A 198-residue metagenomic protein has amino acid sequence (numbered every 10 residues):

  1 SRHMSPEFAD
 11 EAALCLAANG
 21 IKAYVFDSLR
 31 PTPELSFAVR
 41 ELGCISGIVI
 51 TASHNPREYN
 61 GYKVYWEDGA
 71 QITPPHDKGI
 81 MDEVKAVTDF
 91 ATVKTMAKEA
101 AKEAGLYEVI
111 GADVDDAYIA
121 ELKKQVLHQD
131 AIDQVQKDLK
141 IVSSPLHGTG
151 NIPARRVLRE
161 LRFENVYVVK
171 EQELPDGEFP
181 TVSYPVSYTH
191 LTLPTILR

Functional and structural regions predicted by a protein language model:
S1-K63, E67: Ferredoxin-reductase
R2, H147, T195: Short, glycine/acidic-enriched loop or turn micro-motifs at the edges of active sites
T32-S36, Q125-Q129, L191: Short alpha-helical segments and helix-capping/turn motifs at coil-helix boundaries
E41-L42, E160, T192: Alpha-helix C-cap/termination motif
N60-Y188: Gly/Ser/Thr-enriched, mixed-charge loops and adjacent short helices that form phosphate/oxyanion-binding elements
T189-T195: Conserved small/polar residues in nucleotide/adenosyl-binding loops
R198: Glycine-rich phosphate-binding loops that contact phosphosugars or nucleotide phosphates
